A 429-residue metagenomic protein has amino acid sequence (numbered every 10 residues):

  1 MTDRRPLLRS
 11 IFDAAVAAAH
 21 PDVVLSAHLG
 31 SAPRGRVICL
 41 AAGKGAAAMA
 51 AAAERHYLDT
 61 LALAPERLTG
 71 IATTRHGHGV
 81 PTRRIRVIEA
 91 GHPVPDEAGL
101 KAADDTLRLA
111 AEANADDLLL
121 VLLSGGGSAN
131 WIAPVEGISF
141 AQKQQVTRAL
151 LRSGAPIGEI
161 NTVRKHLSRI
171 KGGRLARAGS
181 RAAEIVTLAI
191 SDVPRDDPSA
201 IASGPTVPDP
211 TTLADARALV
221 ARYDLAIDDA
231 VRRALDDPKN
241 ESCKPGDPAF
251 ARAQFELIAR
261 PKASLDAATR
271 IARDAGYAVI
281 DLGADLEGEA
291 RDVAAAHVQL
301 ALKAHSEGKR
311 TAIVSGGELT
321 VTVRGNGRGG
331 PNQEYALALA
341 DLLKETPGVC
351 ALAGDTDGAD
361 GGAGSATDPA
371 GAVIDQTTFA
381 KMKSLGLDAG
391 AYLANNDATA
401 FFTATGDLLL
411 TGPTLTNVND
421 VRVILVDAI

Functional and structural regions predicted by a protein language model:
M1-I38, A47-T69, V94-A115, I258-A263 (+1 more regions): N-terminal glycine-/serine-/threonine-rich phosphate-binding loop
A52-L63, R84-V87, L107, P134-Q145 (+4 more regions): A glycine- and small-aliphatic-rich helix-loop capping segment at beta-alpha/alpha-beta transitions that lines
A72-A115, G158-E159, V163-R164: Glycine-rich oxoanion-binding loops at beta->alpha junctions
L107-A200, P205-P208, A394-D397, F401-G406 (+1 more regions): Glycine-rich, mobile lid/loop segments that gate access to catalytic sites or pores
I138-P156, D209-D224, G325-A351: Gly/Ser/Thr-rich active-site loops/lids in small-molecule metabolic enzymes that frequently grip phosphoryl groups
A182, V186, P208-A296: Accessory alpha-helical/coil subdomains and C-terminal extensions that flank or cap enzyme catalytic cores
G276-A353, G362: Active-site segments that bind and position negatively charged phosphate/pyrophosphate groups
L337-I429: Internal helix-turn-beta structural module
